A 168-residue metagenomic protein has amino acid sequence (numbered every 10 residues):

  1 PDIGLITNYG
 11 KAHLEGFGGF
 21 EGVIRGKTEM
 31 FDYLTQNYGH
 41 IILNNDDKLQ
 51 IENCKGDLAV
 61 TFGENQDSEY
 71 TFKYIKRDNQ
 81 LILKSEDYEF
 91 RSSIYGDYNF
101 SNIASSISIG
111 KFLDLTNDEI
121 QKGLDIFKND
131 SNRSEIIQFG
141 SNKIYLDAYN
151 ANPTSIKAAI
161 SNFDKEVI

Functional and structural regions predicted by a protein language model:
D2-K143, K165-E166: Acidic, Mg2+-coordinating active-site environments of NTP-dependent enzymes
N129-N132, A148-I168: Active-site beta-alpha connecting loops in nucleotide-dependent enzymes
